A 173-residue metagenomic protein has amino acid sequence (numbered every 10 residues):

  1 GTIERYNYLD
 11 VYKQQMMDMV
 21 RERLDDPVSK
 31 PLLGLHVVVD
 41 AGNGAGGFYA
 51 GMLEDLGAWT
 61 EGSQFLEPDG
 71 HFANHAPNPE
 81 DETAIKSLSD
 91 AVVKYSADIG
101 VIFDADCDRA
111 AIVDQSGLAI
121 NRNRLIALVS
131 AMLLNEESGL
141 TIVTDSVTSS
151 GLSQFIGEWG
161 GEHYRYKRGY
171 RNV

Functional and structural regions predicted by a protein language model:
G1, I99-G100, A105-S116: Self-splicing inteins and homing endonuclease
G1-K13, D18, Q115-V173: Proline/glycine-rich low-complexity loops and linkers
G1-V93: Gly/Ser/Thr-enriched, mixed-charge loops and adjacent short helices that form phosphate/oxyanion-binding elements
H36, G100, T141: Hydrophobic "anchor" residues on beta-strands that sit immediately upstream of conserved functional sites
G42-G47, C107-D108, T148-S150: Gly/Ser/Thr-rich loops at beta-strand to alpha-helix junctions that form or flank small-molecule/cofactor-binding
F48-M52, A73-A76, A110-S116, L152-E158: Short acidic, glycine/serine/threonine-rich loops at helix termini
V92-A97, E137: Glycine-rich phosphate-binding loop signature in dinucleotide/nucleotide-binding domains
